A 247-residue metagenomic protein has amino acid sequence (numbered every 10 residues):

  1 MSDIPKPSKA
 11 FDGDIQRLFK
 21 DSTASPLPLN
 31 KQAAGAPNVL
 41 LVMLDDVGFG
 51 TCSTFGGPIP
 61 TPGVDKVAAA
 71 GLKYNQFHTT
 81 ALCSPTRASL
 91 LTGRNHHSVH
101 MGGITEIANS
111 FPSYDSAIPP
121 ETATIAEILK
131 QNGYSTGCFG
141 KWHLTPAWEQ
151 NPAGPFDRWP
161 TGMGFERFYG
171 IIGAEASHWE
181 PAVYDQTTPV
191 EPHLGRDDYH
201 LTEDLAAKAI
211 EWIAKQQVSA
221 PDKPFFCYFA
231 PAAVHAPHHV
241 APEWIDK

Functional and structural regions predicted by a protein language model:
M1-K247: Formylglycine-dependent sulfatase
